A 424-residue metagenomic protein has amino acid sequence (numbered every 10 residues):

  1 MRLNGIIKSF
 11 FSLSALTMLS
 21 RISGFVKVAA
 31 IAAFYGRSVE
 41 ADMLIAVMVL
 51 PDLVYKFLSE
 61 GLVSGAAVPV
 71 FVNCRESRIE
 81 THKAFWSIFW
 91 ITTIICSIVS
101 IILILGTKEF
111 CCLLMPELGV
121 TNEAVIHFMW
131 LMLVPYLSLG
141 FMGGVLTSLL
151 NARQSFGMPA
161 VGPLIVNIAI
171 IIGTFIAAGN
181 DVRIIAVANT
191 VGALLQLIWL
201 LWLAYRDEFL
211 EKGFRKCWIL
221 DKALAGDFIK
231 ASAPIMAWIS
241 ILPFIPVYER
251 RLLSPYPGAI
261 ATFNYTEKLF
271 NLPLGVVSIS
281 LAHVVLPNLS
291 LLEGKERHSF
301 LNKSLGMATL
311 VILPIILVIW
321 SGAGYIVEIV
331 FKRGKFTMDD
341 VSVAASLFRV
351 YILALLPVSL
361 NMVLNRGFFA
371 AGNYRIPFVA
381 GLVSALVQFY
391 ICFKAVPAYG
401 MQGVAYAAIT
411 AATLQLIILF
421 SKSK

Functional and structural regions predicted by a protein language model:
M1-I6, L201-L242, K424: Interhelical loop/hinge segments that connect adjacent transmembrane helices in multipass membrane
G5-P69, A233-L252: Signature of the first transmembrane helix
I7-F11, I45, I79-I94, I98 (+6 more regions): Interfacial transmembrane-helix starts/ends
A32-L53, A124, D227, A231 (+2 more regions): Interfacial/gating helices of multi-pass transporter permease domains
S59-E76, V277-K295, L364-N365: Helix-loop junctions and terminal segments of transmembrane helices in multi-pass membrane transport/translocation
I98-V120, I316-M338: Short membrane-interface helical motifs at transmembrane helix boundaries in multi-pass membrane transporters
L118-L146, I172, F336-L364, V379: Alpha-helical transmembrane segments of multi-pass membrane proteins
G157, I165-W202, R375, V383-I417 (+1 more regions): Membrane-interface helix-loop junctions in multi-pass transport and translocation proteins
